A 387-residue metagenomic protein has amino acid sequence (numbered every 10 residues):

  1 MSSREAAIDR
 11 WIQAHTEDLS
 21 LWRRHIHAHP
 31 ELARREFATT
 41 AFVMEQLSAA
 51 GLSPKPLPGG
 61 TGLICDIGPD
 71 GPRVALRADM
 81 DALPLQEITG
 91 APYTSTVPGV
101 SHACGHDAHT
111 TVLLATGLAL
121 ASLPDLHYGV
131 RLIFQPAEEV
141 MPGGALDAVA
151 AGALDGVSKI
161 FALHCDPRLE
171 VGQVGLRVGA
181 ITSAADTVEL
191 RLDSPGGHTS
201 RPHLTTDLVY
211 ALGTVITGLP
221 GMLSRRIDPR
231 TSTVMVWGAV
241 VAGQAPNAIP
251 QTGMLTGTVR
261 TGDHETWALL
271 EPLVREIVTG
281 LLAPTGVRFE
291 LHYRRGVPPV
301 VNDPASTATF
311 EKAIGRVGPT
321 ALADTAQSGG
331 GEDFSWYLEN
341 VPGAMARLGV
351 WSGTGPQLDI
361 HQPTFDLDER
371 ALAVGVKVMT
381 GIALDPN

Functional and structural regions predicted by a protein language model:
S2-H102, D107, T111-L114, L118-Y128: Acidic/His- and Gly-rich active-site-bordering loop/insert found across diverse amide/peptide-bond hydrolases
R4-A7, H15-D18, W22, R35-Q46 (+16 more regions): General structural feature for long, well-ordered alpha-helical segments within catalytic domains of soluble enzymes
I26, C65, L76, H106 (+8 more regions): Divalent metal-coordination and catalytic microenvironments
E31, D79-D81, A137-E139, D166 (+3 more regions): Active-site beta-loop-alpha junctions enriched in small/polar residues
L63-I64, L83-L85, A91-S101, D107-A108 (+3 more regions): Histidine/acidic-residue-rich, glycine-tolerant segments that coordinate divalent metal ions
A75-R77, V188, M345-W351: Non-cysteine beta-strand/loop elements that form the S-adenosyl-L-methionine
G213-N387: Metal-dependent amide/peptide-bond hydrolase catalytic core, centered on the "pita-bread" metallohydrolase fold
